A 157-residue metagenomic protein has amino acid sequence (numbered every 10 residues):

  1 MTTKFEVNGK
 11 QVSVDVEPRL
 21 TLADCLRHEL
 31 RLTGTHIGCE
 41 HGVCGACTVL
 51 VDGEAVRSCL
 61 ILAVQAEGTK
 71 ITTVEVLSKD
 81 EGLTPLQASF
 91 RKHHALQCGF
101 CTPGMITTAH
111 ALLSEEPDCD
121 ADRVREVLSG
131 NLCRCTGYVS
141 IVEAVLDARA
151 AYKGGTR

Functional and structural regions predicted by a protein language model:
M1-R157: Signature of N-terminal electron-transfer/Fe-S-associated modules in redox systems
